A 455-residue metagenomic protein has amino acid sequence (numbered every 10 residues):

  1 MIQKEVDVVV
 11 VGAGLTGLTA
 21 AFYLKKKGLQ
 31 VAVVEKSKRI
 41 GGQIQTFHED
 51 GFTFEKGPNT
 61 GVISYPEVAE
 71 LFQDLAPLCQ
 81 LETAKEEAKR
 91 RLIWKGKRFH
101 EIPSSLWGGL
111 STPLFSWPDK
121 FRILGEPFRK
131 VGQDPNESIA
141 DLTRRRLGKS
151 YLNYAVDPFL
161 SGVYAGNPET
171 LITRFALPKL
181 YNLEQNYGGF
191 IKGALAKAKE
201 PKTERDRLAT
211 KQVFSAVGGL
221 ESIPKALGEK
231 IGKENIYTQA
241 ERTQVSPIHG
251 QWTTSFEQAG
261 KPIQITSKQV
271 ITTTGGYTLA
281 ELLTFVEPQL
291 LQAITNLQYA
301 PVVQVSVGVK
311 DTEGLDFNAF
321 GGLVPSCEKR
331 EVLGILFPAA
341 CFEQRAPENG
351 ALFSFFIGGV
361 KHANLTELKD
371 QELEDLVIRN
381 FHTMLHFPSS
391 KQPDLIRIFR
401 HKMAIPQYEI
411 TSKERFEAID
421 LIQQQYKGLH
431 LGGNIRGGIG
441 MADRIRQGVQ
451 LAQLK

Functional and structural regions predicted by a protein language model:
V6-V33: N-terminal Rossmann-like FAD-binding beta1-loop-alpha1 element of flavoenzymes
T16, R39, Y277: Conserved Rossmann-like nucleotide-cofactor binding loop
K25-H48: Glycine-rich FAD pyrophosphate-binding loop
K27, T238-F353, V360-T366, Q371 (+2 more regions): Mid-domain catalytic core of redox enzymes that form a hydrophobic substrate pocket/lid adjacent to a catalytic redox
T46, A69-L92, S150-Y154, Y299 (+2 more regions): A short alpha-helix-loop-beta-strand transition element characteristic of N-terminal alpha/beta dinucleotide-binding
D50-V131: Dinucleotide-binding Rossmann-like beta1-alpha1 core, especially the glycine-rich loop that anchors the ADP
P103-S105, F317-A319, G334-K455: Conserved flavin/dinucleotide-binding core of flavoenzymes
G125-V245, Q251: Active-site/ligand-binding neighborhood in enzyme catalytic cores
